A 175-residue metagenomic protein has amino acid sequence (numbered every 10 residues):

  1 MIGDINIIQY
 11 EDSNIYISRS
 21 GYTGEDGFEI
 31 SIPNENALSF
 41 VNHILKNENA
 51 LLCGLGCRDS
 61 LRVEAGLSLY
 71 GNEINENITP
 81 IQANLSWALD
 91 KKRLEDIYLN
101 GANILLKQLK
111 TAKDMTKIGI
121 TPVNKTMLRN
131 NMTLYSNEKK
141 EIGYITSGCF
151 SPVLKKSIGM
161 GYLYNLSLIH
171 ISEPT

Functional and structural regions predicted by a protein language model:
M1-S172: Conserved, structured C-terminal
